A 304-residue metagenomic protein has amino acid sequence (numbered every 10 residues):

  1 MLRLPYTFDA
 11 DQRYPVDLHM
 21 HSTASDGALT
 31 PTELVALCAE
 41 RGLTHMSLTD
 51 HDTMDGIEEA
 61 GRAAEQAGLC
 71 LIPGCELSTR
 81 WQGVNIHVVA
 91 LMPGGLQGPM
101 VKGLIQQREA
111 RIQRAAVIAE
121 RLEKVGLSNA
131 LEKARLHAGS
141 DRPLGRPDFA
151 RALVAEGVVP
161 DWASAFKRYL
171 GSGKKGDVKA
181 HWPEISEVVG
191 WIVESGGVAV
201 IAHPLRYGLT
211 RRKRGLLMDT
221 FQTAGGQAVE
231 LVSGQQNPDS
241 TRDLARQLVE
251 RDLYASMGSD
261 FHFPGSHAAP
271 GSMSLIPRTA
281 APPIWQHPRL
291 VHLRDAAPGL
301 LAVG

Functional and structural regions predicted by a protein language model:
M1, P5, K124, S272 (+1 more regions): Intrinsically disordered, low-complexity regions
M1-V84, L170-G171, P183-W191, S195-S266: An N-terminally biased module of ancient metal coordination in phosphate/nucleic-acid-related enzymes
L2-T7, A63-G215, D219-Q222, A280-A281 (+1 more regions): Extended substrate/RNA-proximal surfaces in nucleic-acid metabolism proteins
R13-P15, I105, Y207, G258 (+2 more regions): A general, composition-driven signal for non-globular sequence regions
L77, A134-L136, D252, A268 (+2 more regions): Generic preference for hydrophobic/aromatic residues in regular secondary structure cores
L217-V232, A269-G299: Structural recognition of alpha->loop->beta junctions
